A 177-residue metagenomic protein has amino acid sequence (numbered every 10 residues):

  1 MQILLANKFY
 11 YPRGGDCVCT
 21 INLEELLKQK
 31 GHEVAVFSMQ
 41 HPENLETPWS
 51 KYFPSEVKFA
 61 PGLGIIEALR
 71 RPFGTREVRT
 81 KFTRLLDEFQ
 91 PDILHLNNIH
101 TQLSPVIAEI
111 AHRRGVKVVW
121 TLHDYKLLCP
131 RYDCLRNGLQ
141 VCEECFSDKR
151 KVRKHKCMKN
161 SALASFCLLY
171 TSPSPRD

Functional and structural regions predicted by a protein language model:
M1-E43, D87-F89, R113-K117: N-terminal subdomain of nucleotide-sugar transferases
A6-N7, L122, P175: Alpha/beta-hydrolase
D16, G74-R76, H100: A conditional alpha-helix N-cap/helix-loop micro-motif detector
T20, Q102-P105: Short, well-ordered alpha-helical microsegments
Q29-I93, C134, D148-C157: A conserved catalytic-core segment of Leloir-type glycosyltransferases
L85-L103, K117-T121: Short N-terminal targeting/anchoring amphipathic segment
I93, E109-N160: Active-site proximal beta-strand in glycosyltransferases
Y170-D177: Conserved small/polar residues in nucleotide/adenosyl-binding loops
